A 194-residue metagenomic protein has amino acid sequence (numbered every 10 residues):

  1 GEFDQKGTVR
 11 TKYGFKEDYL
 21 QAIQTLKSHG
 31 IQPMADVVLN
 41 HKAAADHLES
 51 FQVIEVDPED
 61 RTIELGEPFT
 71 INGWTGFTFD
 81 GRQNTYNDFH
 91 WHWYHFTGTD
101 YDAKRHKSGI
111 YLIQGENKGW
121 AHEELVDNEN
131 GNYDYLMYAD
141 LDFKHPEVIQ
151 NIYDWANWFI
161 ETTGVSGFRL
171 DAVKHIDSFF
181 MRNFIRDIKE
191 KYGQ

Functional and structural regions predicted by a protein language model:
G1-W158, T162-T163, N183-Q194: Substrate-binding/active-site clefts of carbohydrate-active enzymes
T11, V173-F179: Acidic-and-aromatic substrate-binding clefts and catalytic sites of carbohydrate-active enzymes
M34, G167-V173: Short catalytic-loop micro-motif centered on adjacent basic/acidic residues
